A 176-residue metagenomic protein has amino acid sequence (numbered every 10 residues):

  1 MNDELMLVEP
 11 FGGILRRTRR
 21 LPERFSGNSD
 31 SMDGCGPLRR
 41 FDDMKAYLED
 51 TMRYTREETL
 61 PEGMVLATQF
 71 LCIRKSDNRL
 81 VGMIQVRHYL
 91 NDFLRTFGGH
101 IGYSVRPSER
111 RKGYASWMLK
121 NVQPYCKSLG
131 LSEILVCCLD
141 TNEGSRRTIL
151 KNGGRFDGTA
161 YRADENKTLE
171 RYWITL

Functional and structural regions predicted by a protein language model:
M1-H100, E165-L176: GNAT-family acyltransferases
I73, R87, H100-R111, L139: A short, internal acetyl-CoA/4′-phosphopantetheine-binding micro-motif in the GNAT/acyltransferase core
N78, G113, G130, N142: Conserved G/P- and acidic residue-centered "switch" motifs that form tight phosphate/ATP-binding loops in soluble
G102-V105, R111-P124, S128, R147-K151: Conserved acetyl-CoA-binding loop-helix of GNAT-fold acetyltransferases
C126-C137: Conserved GNAT acetyl-CoA-binding A-motif
V136-R146: Conserved beta-strand-loop-alpha-helix junction that forms the acyl-donor binding cleft
C137-C138, R155-E170: Conserved catalytic-core motifs of GNAT/GCN5-like acyltransferases
